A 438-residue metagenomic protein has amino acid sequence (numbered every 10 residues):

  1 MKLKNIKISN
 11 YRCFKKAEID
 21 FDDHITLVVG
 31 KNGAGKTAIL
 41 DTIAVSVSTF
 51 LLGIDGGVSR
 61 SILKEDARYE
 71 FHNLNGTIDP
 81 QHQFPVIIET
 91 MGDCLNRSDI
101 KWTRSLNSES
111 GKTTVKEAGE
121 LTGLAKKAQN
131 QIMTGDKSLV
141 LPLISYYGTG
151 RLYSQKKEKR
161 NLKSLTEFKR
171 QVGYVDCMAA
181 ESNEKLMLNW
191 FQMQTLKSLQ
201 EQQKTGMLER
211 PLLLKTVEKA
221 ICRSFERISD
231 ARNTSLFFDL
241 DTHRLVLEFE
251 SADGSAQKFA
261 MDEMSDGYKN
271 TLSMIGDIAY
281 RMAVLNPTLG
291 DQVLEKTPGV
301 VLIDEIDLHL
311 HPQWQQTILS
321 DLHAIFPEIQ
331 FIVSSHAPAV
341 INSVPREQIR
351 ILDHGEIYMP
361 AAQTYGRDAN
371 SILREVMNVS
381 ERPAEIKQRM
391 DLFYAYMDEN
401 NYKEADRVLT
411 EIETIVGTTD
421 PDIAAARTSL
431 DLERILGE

Functional and structural regions predicted by a protein language model:
M1-M187, Y394, G417-E438: P-loop NTPase switch/coupling surface
M1-V58, R244-E381: Switch/communication elements of ASCE P-loop NTPase nucleotide-binding domains
T42, E89, Y146, T216-R227 (+1 more regions): Amphipathic alpha-helical segments that form well-ordered structural scaffolds and often line/cohere around active
S46, W190-K197, R281, R389-E399: Solvent-exposed, amphipathic alpha-helical segments
I144-G148, F237-D239, G299-E305: Extended hydrophobic secondary-structure segments that form protein cores and membrane-embedded regions
G173-K296, A405: Extended helical coiled-coil dimerization/tether regions that scaffold and oligomerize large DNA-maintenance assemblies
S320, A324, A339-E438: RecA-like P-loop NTPase motor core
